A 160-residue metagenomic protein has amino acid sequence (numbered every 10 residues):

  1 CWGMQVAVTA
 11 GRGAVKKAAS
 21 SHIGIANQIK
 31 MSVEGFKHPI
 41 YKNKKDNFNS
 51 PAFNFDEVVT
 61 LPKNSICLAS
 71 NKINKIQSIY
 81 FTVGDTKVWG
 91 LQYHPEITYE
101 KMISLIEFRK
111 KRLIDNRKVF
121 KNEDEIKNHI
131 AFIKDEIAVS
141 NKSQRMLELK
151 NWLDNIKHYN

Functional and structural regions predicted by a protein language model:
C1-G35: Cysteine-nucleophile active-site neighborhood
M31-N160: Amide-donor transfer/coupling interface in amidating biosynthetic enzymes
